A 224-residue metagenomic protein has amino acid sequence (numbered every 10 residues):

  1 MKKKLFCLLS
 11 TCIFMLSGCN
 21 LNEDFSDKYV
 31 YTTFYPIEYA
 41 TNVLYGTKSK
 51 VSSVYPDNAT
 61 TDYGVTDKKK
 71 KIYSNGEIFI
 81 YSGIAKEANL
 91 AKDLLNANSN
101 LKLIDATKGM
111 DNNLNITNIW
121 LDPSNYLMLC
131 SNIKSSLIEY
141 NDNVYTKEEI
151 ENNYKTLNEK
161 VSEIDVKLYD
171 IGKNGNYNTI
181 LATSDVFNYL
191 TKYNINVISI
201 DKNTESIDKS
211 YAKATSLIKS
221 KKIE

Functional and structural regions predicted by a protein language model:
K2-E23: Sec-dependent N-terminal signal peptides of Gram-positive bacterial secreted proteins and lipoproteins
C19-E224: Extracytoplasmic metal-acquisition and chelation regions
